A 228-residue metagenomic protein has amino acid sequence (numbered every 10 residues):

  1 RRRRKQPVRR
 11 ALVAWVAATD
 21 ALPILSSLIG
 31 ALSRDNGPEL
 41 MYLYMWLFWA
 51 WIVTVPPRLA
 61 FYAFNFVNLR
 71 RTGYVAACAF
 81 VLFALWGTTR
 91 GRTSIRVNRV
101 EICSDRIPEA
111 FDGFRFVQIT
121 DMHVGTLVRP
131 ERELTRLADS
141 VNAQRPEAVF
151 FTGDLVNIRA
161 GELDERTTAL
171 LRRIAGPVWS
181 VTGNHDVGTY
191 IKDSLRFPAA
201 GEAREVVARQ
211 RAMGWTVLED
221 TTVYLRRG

Functional and structural regions predicted by a protein language model:
R1-T93: Non-catalytic terminal accessory segments
G37-Y44, L69-Q144, T221: N-terminal signal-anchor transmembrane helix
L59-Y62, F66, D105-I107, I119 (+1 more regions): Generic structural motif
A110-G228: Soluble catalytic domains of enzymes that build or remodel membrane lipids, polysaccharides, and related
